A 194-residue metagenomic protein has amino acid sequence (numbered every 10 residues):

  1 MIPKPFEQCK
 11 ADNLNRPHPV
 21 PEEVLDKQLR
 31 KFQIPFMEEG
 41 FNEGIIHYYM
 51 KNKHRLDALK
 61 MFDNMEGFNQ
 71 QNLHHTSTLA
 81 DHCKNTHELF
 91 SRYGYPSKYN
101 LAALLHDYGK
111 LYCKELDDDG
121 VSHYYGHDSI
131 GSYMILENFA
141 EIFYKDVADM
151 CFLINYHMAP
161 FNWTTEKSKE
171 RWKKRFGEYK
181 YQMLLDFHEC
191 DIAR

Functional and structural regions predicted by a protein language model:
P3-C9, G109, P160: Conserved nucleotide-binding/hydrolysis micro-motifs of P-loop NTPases
P5, L79-H82, H127: Generic hydrophobic secondary-structure packing signal
E7-K53: Conserved GTP-binding G-domain of TRAFAC-class P-loop NTPases and closely related GTPase folds
H18, E22, T76, V121-D128: Flexible, glycine- and charge-enriched loops at secondary-structure boundaries
E22-L29, A80, K84, N100-L101 (+1 more regions): Short, well-structured alpha-helical segments
Y48-D117, S122: Acidic/His-rich, divalent-metal-binding segments that scaffold phosphate/diphosphate chemistry
L89-R194: Divalent metal-dependent catalytic cores for phosphoryl transfer on phosphate-bearing substrates
